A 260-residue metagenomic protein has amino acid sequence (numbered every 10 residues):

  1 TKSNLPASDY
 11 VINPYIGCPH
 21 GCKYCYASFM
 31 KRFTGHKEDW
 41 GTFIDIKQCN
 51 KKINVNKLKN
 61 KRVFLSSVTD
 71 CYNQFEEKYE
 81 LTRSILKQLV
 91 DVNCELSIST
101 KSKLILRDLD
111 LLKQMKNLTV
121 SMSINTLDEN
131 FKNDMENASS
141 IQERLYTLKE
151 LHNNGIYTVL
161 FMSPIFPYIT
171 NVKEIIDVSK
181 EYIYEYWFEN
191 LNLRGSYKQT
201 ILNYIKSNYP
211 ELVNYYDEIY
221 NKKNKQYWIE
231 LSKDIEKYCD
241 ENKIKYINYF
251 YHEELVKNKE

Functional and structural regions predicted by a protein language model:
T1-T119, L127-F131, I141, N153: Conserved Radical SAM active-site core
N50-I53, R83-L86, L109, R144-L148 (+2 more regions): Generic structural signal for well-ordered alpha-helices, preferentially at hydrophobic/aromatic core positions
V63, L96-I98, V120-M122, T158-M162 (+2 more regions): Hydrophobic faces of well-ordered beta-strands that scaffold small-molecule active sites in alpha/beta enzyme cores
V68-D70, K101-K103, S123-L127, S163-I165 (+2 more regions): Active-site beta-loop-alpha junctions enriched in small/polar residues
Y79-T82, Q114-I124, T170-W187, K259-E260: Short, electropositive alpha-helical surface patch
V90, K113, L145-G155, E236-D240: Surface-exposed amphipathic alpha-helices with a cationic face
N137, E150-T170, N221-K225: Conserved strand-turn element in the central/C-terminal portion of the radical SAM core barrel that lines
K173-E260: Auxiliary Fe-S-binding modules of radical SAM enzymes
